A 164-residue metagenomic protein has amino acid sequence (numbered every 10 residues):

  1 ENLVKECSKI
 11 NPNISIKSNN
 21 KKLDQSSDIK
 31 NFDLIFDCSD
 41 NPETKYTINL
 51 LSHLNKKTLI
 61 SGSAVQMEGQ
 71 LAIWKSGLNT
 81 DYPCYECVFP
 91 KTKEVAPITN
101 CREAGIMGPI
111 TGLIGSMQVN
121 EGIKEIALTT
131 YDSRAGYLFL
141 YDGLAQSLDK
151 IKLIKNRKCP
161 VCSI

Functional and structural regions predicted by a protein language model:
E1-I164: Adenine nucleotide-associated cytosolic modules
